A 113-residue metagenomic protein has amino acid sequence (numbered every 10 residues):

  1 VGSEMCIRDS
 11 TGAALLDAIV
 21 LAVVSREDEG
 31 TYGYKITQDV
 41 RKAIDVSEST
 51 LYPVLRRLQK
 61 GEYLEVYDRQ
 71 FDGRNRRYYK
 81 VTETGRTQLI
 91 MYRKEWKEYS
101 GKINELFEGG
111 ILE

Functional and structural regions predicted by a protein language model:
V1-I7: Short, small-residue-biased leader/transition segments that mark boundaries at the very start of proteins
G2, L15, R76: Short coil/loop residues immediately preceding or within conserved phosphate-binding loops of NTP-utilizing enzyme
R8-Y52: N-terminal helix-turn-helix DNA-binding core of bacterial DNA-binding proteins
P53, R57: Alpha-helical DNA-recognition elements
G61-N75, K80: Beta-hairpin "wing" of winged helix-turn-helix
I90-E113: Amphipathic alpha-helical dimerization/coiled-coil segments that flank or bridge DNA-binding/regulatory modules
